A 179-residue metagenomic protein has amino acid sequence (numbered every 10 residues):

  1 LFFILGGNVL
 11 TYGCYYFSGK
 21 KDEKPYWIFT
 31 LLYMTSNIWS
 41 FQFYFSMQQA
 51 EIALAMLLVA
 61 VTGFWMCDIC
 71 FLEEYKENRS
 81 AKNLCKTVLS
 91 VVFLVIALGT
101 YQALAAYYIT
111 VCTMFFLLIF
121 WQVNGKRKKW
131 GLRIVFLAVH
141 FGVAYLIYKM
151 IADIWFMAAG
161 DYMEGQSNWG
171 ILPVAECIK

Functional and structural regions predicted by a protein language model:
F3-G6, K24-C70, G99-T100, L104 (+1 more regions): Membrane-interface micro-motifs in multi-pass membrane enzymes
L10-W27, I69, E77: Transmembrane alpha-helical segments of multipass membrane enzymes and assembly factors that act on membrane-embedded
Y15, T35-S46, D68, F120 (+1 more regions): Juxtamembrane "helix-exit" motif on the non-cytosolic side of transmembrane helices
K20-F29, K82-K86, K129-L137: Membrane-interfacial loop-to-transmembrane alpha-helix junctions, especially the N-terminal start
T35, L57, V92-Y108, T113 (+2 more regions): Transmembrane helix irregularities
I52-Y75, L89-L94, V111-C112, F116-F120: Specific aromatic-rich, kink-prone transmembrane helix
Y107-G142: Perimembrane helix-loop-helix junctions
R133-K179: Membrane-lumen/periplasm interface segments of specific transmembrane helices in polyprenyl phosphate-linked
